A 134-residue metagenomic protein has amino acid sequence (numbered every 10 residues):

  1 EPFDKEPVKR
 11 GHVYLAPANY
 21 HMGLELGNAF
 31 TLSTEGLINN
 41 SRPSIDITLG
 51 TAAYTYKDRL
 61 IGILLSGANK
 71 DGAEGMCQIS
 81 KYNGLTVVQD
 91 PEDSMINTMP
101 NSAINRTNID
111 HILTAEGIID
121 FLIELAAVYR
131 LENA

Functional and structural regions predicted by a protein language model:
E1-A134: Conserved acid/base catalytic micro-environments in cytosolic active-site loops
